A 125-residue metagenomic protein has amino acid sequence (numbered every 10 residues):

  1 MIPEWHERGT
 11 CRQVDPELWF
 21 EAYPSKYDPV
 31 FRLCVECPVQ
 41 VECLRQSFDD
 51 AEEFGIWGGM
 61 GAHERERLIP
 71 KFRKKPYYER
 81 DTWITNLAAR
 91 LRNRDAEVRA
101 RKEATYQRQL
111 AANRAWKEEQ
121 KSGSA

Functional and structural regions predicted by a protein language model:
M1-P38, R45-E53: Immediate flanking context of iron-sulfur cluster ligation sites
Q13, E42, F48-A51, Y77 (+2 more regions): Generic detection of intrinsically disordered/low-complexity segments and helix-coil linkers/edges
A22-S25, R45-W83: Polybasic, low-complexity binding patches
P29, E64-R67, T105-R108: Exposed alpha-helical structural elements
E42, E66-L68, A88-R90: Short C-terminal domain-edge/linker segments immediately following a structured domain
R73-A125: Short flanking/linker segments adjacent to small metal-binding domains or redox-active Cys/His motifs
